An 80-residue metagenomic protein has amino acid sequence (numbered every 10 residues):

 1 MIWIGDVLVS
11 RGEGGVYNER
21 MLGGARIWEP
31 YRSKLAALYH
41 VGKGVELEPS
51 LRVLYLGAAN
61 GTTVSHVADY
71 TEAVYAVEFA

Functional and structural regions predicted by a protein language model:
M1-R26: N-terminal auxiliary segments of SAM/dcSAM-dependent transferases
G15-Y17, E29-L51: Conserved alpha-helix/loop element of class I SAM-dependent methyltransferases that forms part of the SAM/SAH-binding
L35, N60-T63, F79: Amphipathic alpha-helical interface surfaces
L47-G61: Conserved class I S-adenosyl-L-methionine
R52, E72-A73: Residues at the starts of beta-strands that form the adenosine-phosphate
N60-E72: Conserved SAM-binding loop of SAM-dependent methyltransferases across substrates and taxa, primarily the Class I
A73-F79: Conserved SAM-binding motif I beta-strand of class I
